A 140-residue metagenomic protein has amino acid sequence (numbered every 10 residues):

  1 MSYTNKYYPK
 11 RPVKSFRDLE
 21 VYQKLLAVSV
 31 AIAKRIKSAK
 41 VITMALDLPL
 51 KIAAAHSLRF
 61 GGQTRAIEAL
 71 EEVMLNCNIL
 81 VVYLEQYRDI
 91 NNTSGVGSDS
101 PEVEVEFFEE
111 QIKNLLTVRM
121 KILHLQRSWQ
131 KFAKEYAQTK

Functional and structural regions predicted by a protein language model:
M1-K140: Amphipathic alpha-helical assembly/interaction segments
